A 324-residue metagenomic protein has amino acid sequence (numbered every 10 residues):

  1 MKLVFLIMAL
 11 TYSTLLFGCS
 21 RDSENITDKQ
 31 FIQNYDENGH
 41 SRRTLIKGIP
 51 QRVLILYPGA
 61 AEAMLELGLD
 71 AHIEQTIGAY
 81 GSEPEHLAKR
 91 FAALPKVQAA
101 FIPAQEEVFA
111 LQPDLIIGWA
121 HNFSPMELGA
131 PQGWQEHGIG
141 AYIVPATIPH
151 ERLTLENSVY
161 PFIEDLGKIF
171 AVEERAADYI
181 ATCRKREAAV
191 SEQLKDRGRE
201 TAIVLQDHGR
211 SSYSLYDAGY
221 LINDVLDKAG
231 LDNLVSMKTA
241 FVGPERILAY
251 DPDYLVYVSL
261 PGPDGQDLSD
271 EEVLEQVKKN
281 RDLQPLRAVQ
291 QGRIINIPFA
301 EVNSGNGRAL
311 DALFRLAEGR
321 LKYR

Functional and structural regions predicted by a protein language model:
L3, F17-E62, K168-L205, E318-R324: Bacterial Sec-exported substrate-binding components of ABC uptake systems
V4-L15: Bacterial N-terminal signal peptides
L45-P50, L87-K96, A176, D227-K238: A local structural motif
L54-L111, L115, A120-F123, L234: A short, structured surface patch at a secondary-structure boundary
A60-A63, A104, A130, V159-F162 (+10 more regions): Stable alpha-helical elements in mature extracytoplasmic
Y80-H86, Y213-F241: Alpha-helical, coiled-coil/dimerization segments enriched in small aliphatic residues
E83, F123-G129, I139-D165, R199-L221 (+1 more regions): Extracytoplasmic ligand-binding site segments that recognize negatively charged/polar headgroups
L153-K168, A177, Y257-R324: Structured C-terminal subdomain patch of bacterial secreted/periplasmic proteins
